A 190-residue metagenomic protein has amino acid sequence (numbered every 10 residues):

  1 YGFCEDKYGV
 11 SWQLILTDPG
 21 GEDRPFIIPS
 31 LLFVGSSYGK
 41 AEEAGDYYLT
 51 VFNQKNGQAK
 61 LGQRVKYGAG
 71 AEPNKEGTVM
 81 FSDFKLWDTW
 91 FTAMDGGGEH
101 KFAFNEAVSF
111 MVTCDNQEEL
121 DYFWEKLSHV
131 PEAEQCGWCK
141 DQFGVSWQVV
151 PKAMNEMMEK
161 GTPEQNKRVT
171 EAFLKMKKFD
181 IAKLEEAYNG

Functional and structural regions predicted by a protein language model:
Y1, I28-S36, M80-L86, K101-E119 (+2 more regions): Vicinal oxygen chelate
G2-W12, Q142-W147: Short, glycine-anchored, charge-dense loop/turn motifs used at functional sites
D6, P29, Y48, F84 (+3 more regions): Terminal peptide-recognition signature
W12-L14, L61-A103, W147-K152: Conserved short beta-strand elements that form part of the metal-binding/catalytic scaffold of enzyme active sites
Q13-G70, A107-S109, A153-G190: N-terminal beta-strand motif that seeds the catalytic metal site of vicinal oxygen chelate
F52-K55, H129-E134: A common structural junction motif
Y122-H129, G137, Q142-A153: Conserved, surface-exposed functional patches that form binding/active-site neighborhoods
Q135-G137, M158-E159: Short conserved catalytic/interaction loops centered on acidic-Pro-aromatic/His motifs
